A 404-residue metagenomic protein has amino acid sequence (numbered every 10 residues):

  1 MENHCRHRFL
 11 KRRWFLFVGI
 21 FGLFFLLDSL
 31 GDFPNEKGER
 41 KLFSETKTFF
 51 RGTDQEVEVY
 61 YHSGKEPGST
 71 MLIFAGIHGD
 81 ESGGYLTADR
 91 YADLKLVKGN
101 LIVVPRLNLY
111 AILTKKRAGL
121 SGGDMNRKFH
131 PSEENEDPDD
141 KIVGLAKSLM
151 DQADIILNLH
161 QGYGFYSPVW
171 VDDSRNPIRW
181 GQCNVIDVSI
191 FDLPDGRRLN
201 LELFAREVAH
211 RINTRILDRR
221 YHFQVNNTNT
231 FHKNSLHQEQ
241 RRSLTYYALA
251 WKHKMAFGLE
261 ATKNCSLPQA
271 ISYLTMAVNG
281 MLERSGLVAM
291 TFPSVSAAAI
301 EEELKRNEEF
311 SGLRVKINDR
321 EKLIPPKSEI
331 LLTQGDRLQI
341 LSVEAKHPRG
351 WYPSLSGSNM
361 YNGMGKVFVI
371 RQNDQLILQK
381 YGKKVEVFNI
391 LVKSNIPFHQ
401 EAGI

Functional and structural regions predicted by a protein language model:
E2-F17, L26-I404: Structured catalytic-domain cores with a bias toward divalent-metal coordination
